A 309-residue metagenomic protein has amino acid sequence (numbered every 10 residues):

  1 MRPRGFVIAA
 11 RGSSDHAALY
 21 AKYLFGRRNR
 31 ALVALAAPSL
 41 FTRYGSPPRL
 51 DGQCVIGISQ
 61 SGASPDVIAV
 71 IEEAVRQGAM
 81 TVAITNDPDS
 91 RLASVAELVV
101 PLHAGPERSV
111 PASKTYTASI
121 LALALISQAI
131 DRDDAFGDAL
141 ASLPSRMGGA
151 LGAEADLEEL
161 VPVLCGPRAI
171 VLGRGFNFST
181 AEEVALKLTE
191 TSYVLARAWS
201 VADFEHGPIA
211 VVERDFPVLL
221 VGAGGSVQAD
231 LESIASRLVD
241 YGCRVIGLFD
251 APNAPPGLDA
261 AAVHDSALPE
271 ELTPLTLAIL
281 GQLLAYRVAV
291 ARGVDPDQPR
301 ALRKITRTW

Functional and structural regions predicted by a protein language model:
M1-P3, L98-P217, V227, R292-W309: Active-site phosphate/pyrophosphate-binding segments
R2-S145, G149, R174, V221-A267 (+1 more regions): Glycine-rich phosphate-binding loops that contact phosphosugars or nucleotide phosphates
A18-A21, A181-E183, K187-E190, A278-L283: Conserved phosphate/anionic-ligand binding catalytic regions in large, soluble enzymes, centered on
V184, L231-A235, L277, R300: Composition- and surface-driven signal marking solvent-exposed, interaction-prone regions in large proteins
F216-G224, L277-A278: Hydrophobic membrane-spanning alpha-helices of multi-pass integral membrane proteins
A267-W309: Peripheral docking tails and interdomain loops at the edges of cofactor- or intermediate-handling domains
